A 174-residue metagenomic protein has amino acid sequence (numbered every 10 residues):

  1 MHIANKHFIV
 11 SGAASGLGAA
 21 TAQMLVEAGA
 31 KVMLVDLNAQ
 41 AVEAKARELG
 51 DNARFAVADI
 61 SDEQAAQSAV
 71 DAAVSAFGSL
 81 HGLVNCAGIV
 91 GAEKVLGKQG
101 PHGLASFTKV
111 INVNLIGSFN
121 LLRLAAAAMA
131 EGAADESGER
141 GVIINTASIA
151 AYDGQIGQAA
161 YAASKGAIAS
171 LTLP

Functional and structural regions predicted by a protein language model:
H2-M33: Canonical Rossmann dinucleotide-binding motif of NAD(H)/NADP(H)-dependent dehydrogenases/reductases, specifically
A28-A44: Conserved glycine-rich Rossmann-like NAD(P)H-binding loop of the short-chain dehydrogenase/reductase
A39-Q40, V57-A69, L104: The beta1-alpha1 cofactor-binding region of Rossmann-like NAD(H)/NADP(H)-dependent oxidoreductases
V90-T108, E131-S137, G157-A160: Conserved mid-core segment of classical short-chain dehydrogenase/reductases
L122, S164: Active-site helix of classical SDR
S148: Residue(s) in the substrate-gating loop at a strand-loop-helix junction that position the organic substrate next
G154-A162, L171-P174: Active-site loop-to-helix junction immediately N-terminal to the catalytic Tyr of the SDR YXXXK motif in Rossmann-fold
